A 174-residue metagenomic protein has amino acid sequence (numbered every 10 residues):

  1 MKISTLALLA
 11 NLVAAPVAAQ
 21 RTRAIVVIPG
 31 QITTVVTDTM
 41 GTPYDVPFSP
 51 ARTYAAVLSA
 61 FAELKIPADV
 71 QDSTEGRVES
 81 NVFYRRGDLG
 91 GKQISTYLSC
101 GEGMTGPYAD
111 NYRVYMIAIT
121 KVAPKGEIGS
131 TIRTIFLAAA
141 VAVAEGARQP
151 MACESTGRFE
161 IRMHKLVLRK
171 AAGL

Functional and structural regions predicted by a protein language model:
M1-A7: Sec-dependent signal peptide recognition, specifically the positively charged N-region followed immediately by
A14-A15: N-terminal signal peptide c-region/cleavage motif recognized by signal peptidases
Q20-L174: Ser/Thr-rich, low-complexity intrinsically disordered terminal regions
